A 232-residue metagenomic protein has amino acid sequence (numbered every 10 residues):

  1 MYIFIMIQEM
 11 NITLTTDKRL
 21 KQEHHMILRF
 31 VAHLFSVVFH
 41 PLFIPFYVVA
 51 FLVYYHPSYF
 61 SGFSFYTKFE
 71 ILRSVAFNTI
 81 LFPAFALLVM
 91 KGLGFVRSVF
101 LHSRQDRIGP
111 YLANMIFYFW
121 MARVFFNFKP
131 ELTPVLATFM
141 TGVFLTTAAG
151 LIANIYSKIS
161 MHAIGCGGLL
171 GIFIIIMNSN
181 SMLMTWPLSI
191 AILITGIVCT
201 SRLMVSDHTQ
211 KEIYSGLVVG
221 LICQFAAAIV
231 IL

Functional and structural regions predicted by a protein language model:
I5-V31: Short, Lys/Arg-rich, polar N-terminal cytosolic tail immediately upstream of the first transmembrane signal-anchor
S36-H56: The first (N-terminal) embedded transmembrane alpha-helix
P57-Y66, V96-V99, N127-L132: Membrane-interface helix termini and inter-helical loops of multi-pass transporters
T67-I80: Alpha-helical transmembrane segments
L87-F95, A122-T133: Transmembrane alpha-helix boundary signature
S98-A113: Juxtamembrane helix-capping/reentrant segments at transmembrane boundaries
A113-A122, G165-L170: Core segments of transmembrane alpha-helices that mediate helix-helix packing or line hydrophobic substrate/ligand
T133-L232: Membrane-embedded catalytic cores of phosphoryl/pyrophosphoryl-handling enzymes
